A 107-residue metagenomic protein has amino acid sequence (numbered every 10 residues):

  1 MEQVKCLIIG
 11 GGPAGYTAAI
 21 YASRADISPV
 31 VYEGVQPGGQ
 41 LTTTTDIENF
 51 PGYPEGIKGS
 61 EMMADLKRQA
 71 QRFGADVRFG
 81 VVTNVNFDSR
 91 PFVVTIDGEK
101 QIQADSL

Functional and structural regions predicted by a protein language model:
M1-A14: Beta1/beta-strand and adjacent pyrophosphate-binding region of the FAD-binding site in flavoprotein oxidoreductases
E2-V4, I96-S106: Core beta-strand elements of the Rossmann-like FAD/NAD(P) dinucleotide-binding domain in flavoenzyme oxidoreductases
L7-I9, S23-T43: Glycine-rich FAD pyrophosphate-binding loop
G15, G38, G56: Flexible, glycine-rich phosphate/dinucleotide-binding loops and adjacent beta-alpha linkers at cofactor/substrate
T42-Q101: N-terminal Rossmann-like dinucleotide/flavin-binding domain of flavoprotein oxidoreductases that bind FAD/FMN
